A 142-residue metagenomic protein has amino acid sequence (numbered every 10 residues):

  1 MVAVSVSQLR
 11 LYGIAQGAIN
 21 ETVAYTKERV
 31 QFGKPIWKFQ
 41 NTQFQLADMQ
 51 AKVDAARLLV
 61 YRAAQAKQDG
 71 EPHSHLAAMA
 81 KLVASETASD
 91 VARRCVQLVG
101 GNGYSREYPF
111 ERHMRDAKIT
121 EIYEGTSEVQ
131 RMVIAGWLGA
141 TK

Functional and structural regions predicted by a protein language model:
M1-K142: Alpha-helical interface subdomain recognition
